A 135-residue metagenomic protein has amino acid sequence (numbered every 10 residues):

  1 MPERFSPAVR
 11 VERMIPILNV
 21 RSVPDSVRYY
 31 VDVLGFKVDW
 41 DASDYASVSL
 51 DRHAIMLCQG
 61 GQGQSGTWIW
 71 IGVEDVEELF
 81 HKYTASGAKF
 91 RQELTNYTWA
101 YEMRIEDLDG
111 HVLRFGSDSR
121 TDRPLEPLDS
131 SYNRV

Functional and structural regions predicted by a protein language model:
M1-V27, A54, T67-I69, D118-V135: N-terminal beta-strand motif that seeds the catalytic metal site of vicinal oxygen chelate
R13-R21, S47-S49, G60-S86, Y101-E106: Vicinal oxygen chelate
S26-V31, Y83, D107-G110: Conserved active-site tyrosine of GNAT-family acetyltransferases
V33-V38, G87-K89: Conserved acetyl-CoA-binding loop of GNAT-fold acetyltransferases
K37-W68, V112-D118: Conserved short beta-strand elements that form part of the metal-binding/catalytic scaffold of enzyme active sites
D41-A42, T98-A100: Short, small/polar residue-rich loop motifs at catalytic or cofactor-binding pockets
